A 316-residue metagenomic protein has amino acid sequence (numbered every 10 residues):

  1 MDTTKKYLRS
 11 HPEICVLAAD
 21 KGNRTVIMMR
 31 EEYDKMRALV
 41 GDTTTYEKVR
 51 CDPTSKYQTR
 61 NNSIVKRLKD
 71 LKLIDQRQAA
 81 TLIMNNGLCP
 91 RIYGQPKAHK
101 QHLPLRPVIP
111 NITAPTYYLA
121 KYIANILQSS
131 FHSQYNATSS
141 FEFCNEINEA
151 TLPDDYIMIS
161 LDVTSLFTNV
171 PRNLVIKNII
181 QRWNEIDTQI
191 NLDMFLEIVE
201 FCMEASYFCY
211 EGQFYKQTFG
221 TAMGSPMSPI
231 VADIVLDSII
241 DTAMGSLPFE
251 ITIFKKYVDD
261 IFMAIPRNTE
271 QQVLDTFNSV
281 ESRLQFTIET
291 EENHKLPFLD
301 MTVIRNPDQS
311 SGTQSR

Functional and structural regions predicted by a protein language model:
M1-E31, M36-A38, T44-E47, F219 (+4 more regions): Active-site and adjacent loop segments of nucleotide-processing enzymes that use two-metal-ion phosphate chemistry
M1-I92, Q101: Non-catalytic, polymerase-adjacent accessory regions of viral genome-replication enzymes
T25-I27, M36-R37, L103-R106, Y117-L119 (+7 more regions): Short helix/loop capping segments that flank catalytic or ligand/cofactor-binding pockets
K100, P115, T164-L166: Short, solvent-exposed loop/turn segments at secondary-structure junctions
N111, P115, Y156: Catalytic nucleotidyl-transfer cores of nucleotide-processing enzymes
I123: Beta-strand-loop-alpha "switch" segments that mediate conformational coupling across diverse proteins
Q134-S282, T290-F298, N306: Conserved polymerase palm-domain catalytic core
